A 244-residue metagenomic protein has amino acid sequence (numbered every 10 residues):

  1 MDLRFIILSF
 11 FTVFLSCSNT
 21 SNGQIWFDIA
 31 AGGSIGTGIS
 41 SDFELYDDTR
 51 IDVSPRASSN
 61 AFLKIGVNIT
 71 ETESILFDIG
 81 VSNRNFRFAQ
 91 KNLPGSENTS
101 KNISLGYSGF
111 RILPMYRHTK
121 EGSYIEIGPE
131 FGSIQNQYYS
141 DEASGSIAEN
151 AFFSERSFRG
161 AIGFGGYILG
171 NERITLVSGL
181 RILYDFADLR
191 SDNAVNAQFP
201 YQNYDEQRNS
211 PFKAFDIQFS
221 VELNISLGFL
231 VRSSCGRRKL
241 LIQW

Functional and structural regions predicted by a protein language model:
F5-S16: Sec-dependent N-terminal signal peptides
C17-N68, I75, Q218, E222-W244: Short glycine/proline- and aromatic-enriched beta-strand/turn motifs that initiate or cap beta-hairpins
G23-F27, P55-A61, S104-F110, E121 (+2 more regions): Residues that define the transmembrane beta-barrel architecture of outer-membrane proteins
G33-I39, V81-N85, H118-K120, F131-Q135 (+3 more regions): Transmembrane beta-strands of outer-membrane beta-barrel pores
I39-D47, R87-S96, N136-S146, L189-A197 (+1 more regions): Outer-membrane beta-barrel translocator domains and adjoining extracellular loop/strand segments of Gram-negative
L45-V53, P94-I103, S144-F152, D205-P211: Extracellular loop and loop/strand-boundary signature of outer-membrane beta-barrel proteins
G66-G145, G160, G170-I174, F219: Gram-negative (and chloroplast) outer-membrane scaffold detector with strong preference for beta-barrel transmembrane
E155-I162, Y167-W244: Predominantly the C-terminal beta-signal and adjacent terminal strand-loop region of outer-membrane beta-barrel
